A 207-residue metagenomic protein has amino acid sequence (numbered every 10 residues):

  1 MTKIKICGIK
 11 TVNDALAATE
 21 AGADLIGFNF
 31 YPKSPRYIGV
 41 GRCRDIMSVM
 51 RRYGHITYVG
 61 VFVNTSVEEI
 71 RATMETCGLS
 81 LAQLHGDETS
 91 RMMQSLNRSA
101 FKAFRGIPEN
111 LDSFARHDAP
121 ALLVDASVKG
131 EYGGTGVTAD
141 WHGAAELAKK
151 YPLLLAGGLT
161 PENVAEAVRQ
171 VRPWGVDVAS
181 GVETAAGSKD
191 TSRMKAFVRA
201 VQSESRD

Functional and structural regions predicted by a protein language model:
M1-D207: Conserved N-terminal beta1-alpha1 strand-loop-helix module at the mouth
